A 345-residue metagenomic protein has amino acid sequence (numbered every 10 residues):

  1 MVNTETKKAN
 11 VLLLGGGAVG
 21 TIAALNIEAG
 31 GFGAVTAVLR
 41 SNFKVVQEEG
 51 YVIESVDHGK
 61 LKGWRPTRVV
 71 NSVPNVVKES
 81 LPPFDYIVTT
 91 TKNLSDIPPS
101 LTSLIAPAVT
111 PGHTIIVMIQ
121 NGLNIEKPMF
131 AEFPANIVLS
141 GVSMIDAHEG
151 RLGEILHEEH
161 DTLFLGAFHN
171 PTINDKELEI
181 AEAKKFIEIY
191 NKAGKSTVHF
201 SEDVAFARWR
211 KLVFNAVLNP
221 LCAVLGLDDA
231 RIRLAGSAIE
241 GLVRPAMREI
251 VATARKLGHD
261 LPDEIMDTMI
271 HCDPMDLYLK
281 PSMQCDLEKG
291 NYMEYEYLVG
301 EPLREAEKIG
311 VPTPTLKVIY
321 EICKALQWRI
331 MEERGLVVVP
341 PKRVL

Functional and structural regions predicted by a protein language model:
M1-K62: NAD(P)+-binding Rossmann beta1-loop-alpha1 motif at the extreme N-terminus of oxidoreductases
V2-A9, K78, E240-L345: NAD(P)-dependent Rossmann-like dehydrogenase/reductase catalytic/cofactor-binding core
K7-N10, D85, T114, D161: Nucleotide donor/acceptor-binding cores
L12, T36, I115-V117, F164: A structural signal for isolated positions on well-ordered beta-strands in alpha/beta enzyme cores
L25, A29, S103-P107, A131 (+2 more regions): Short, well-ordered alpha-helices that flank and scaffold nucleotide-derived cofactor binding pockets
L39, N121-G122, V299: Helix N-cap/beta->alpha junction signal
G63-L156: Rossmann-like NAD(P)(H) cofactor-binding subdomain of soluble oxidoreductases
L104-V109, E132-I137, G150-D263, D267: Internal alpha-helical scaffold of NAD(P)-dependent oxidoreductase catalytic cores
